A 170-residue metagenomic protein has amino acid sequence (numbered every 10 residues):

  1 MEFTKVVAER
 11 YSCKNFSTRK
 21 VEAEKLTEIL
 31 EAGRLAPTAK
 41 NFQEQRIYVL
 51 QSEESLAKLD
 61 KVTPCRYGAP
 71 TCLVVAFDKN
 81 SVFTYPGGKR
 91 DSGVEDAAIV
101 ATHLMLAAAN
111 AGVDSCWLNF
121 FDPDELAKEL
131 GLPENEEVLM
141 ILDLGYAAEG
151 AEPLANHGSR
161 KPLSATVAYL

Functional and structural regions predicted by a protein language model:
M1-L170: Acidic, surface-exposed loops and disordered segments
